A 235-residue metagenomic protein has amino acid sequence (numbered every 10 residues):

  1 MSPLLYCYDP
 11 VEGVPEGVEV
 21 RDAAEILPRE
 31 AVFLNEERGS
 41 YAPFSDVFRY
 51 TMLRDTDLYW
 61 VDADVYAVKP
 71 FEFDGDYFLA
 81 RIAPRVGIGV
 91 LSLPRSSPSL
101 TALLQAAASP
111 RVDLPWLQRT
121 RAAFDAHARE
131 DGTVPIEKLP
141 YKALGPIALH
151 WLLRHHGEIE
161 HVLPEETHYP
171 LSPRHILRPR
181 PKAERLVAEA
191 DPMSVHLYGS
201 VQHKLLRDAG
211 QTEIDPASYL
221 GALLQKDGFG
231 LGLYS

Functional and structural regions predicted by a protein language model:
M1-D46, A63-S235: Glycosyltransferase-associated regions of secretory-pathway enzymes, highlighting luminal stem/catalytic domains
V47-L58: Small-residue hinge/turn detector
